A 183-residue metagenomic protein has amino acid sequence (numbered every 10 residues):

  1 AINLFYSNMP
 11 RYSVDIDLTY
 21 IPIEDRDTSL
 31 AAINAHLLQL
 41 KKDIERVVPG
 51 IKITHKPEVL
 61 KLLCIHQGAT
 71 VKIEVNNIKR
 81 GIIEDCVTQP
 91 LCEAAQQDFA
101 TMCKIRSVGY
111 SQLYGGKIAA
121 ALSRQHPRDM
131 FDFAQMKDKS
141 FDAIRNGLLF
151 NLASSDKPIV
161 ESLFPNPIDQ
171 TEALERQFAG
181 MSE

Functional and structural regions predicted by a protein language model:
L4-P10, I21-E183: Structured mid-to-C-terminal alpha-helical surface segments
